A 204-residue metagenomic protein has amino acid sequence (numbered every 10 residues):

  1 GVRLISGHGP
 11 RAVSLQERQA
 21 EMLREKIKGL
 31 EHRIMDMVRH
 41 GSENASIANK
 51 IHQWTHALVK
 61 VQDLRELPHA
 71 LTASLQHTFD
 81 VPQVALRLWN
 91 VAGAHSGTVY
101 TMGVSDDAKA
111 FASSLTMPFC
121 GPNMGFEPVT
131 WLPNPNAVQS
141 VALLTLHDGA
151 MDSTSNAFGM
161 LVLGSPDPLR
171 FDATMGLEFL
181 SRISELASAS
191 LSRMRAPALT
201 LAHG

Functional and structural regions predicted by a protein language model:
G1-V13: N-terminal membrane insertion elements
P10-A57: Signal-transmission linkers at sensory-effector interfaces
V61-Y100: Helix-loop-beta substructure at the N-terminus of cytosolic sensory domains that couple signal/ligand detection
G97-V129: Acidic/proline- and glycine-rich, intrinsically disordered low-complexity segments that serve as regulatory linkers
V129-P135, Q139-A142, V162, T174: Intrinsically disordered, low-complexity, charge-dense segments enriched in Lys/Arg and Glu/Asp interspersed
Q139-S153: A short, aliphatic-rich beta-strand micro-motif
M151-D152, S165-R182, L191-L201: Regulatory loop-to-helix N-cap segments in sensory/regulatory domains that couple ligand/signal detection
A157-M160: Short glycine-/small-residue motifs
